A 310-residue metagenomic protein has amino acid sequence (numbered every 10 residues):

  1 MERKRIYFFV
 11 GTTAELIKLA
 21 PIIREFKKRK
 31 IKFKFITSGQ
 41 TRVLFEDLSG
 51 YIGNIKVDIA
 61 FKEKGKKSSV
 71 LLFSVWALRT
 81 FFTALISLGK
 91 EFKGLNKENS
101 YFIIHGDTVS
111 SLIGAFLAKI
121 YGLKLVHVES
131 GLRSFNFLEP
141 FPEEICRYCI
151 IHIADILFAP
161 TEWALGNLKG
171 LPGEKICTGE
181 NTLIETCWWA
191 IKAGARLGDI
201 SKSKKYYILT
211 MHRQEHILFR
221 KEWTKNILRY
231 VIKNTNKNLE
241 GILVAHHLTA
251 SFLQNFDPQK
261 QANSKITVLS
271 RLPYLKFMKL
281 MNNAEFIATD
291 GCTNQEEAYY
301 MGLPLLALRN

Functional and structural regions predicted by a protein language model:
M1-G39: N-terminal subdomain of nucleotide-sugar transferases
E15-K27, I113-L117, I227-I232: Histidine-anchored nucleotide/phosphate-binding helix
I31-T83: Conserved nucleotide-sugar phosphate-binding/catalytic loop shared by glycosyltransferases and other
I36-V43, I150-E222: A nucleotide-sugar donor-handling region in carbohydrate enzymes
T41-S49, A193-N283: Donor-nucleotide binding loops and adjacent catalytic segments primarily of GT-B fold Leloir glycosyltransferases
G89-V109, E285: Short N-terminal targeting/anchoring amphipathic segment
I104-H105, L112, F116, H127-V128 (+2 more regions): A donor-sugar binding/catalytic signature common to diverse glycosyltransferases and related nucleotide-sugar
V126-F141: A short, histidine- and acid-enriched strand-loop-helix "catalytic/donor-clamping" loop that lines the nucleotide-sugar
